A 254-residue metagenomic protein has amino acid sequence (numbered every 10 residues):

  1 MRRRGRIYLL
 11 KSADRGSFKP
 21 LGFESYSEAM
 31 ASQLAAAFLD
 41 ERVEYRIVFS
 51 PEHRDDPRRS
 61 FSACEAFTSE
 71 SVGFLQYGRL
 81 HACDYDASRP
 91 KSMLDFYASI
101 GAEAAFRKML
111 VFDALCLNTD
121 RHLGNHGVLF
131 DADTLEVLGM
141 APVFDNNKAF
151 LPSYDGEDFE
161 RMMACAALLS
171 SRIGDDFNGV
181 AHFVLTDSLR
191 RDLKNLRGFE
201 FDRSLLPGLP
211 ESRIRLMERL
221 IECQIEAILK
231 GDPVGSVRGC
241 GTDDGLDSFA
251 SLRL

Functional and structural regions predicted by a protein language model:
M1-Y77: Conserved ATP-binding subdomain of kinase catalytic cores across diverse folds
Y8, A29, Q33-A37, A104 (+2 more regions): A broad, structural surface signal
F23, D131-L254: C-terminal catalytic region of ATP-dependent kinase domains
A29-S32, H81-Y85, E160-M163: Short, low-complexity, polar/charged sequence segments that are solvent-exposed and flexible
L39-E44, L94-Y97, S171-N178: Short C-terminal domain-edge/linker segments immediately following a structured domain
Y45-R54, L123-D131, R238: Short alpha-helical "patches" and their helix-cap loops
D56-R58, S62-L110: ATP-dependent phospho-/nucleotidyl transfer catalytic cores
R89-P152: Conserved kinase catalytic-core segment
